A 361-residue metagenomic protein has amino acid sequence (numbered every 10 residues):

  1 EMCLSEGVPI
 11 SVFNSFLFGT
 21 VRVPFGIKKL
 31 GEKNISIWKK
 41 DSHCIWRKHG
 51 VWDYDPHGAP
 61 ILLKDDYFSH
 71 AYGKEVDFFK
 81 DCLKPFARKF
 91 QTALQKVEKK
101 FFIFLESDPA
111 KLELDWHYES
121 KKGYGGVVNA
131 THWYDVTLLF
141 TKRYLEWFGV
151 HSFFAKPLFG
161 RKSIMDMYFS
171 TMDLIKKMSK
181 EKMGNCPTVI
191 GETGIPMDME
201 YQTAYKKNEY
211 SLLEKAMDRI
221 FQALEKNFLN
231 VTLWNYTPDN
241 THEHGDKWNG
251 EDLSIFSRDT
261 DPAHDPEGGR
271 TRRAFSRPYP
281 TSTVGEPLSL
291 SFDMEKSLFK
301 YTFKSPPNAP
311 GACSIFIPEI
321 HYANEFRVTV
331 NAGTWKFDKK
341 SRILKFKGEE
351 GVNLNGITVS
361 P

Functional and structural regions predicted by a protein language model:
E1-K162, L174-E200, Q222-L233, D239-H242: Active-site region of glycoside hydrolase catalytic domains
D115-A130, Y134-T141, L145, V150-F153 (+6 more regions): Aromatic-rich peripheral "rim/lid" segments of glycoside hydrolase catalytic domains that contact and position glycan
N331-V352: Beta-rich interaction modules in large eukaryotic scaffold/regulatory proteins
